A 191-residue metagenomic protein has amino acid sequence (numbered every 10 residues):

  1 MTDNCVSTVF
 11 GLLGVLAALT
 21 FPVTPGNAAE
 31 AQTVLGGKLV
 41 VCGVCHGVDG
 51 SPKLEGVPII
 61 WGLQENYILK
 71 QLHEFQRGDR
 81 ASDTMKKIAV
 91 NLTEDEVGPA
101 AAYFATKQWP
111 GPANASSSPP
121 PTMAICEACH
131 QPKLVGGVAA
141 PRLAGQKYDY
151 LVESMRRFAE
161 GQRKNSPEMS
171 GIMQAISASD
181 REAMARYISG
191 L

Functional and structural regions predicted by a protein language model:
M1-L13: Bacterial N-terminal signal peptides that target proteins for export
F10-P22: Bacterial N-terminal signal peptides
P22-L39, V48-G56, E96-M123, P141: Electrostatic cytochrome c docking/interface patches
L35, G50-D79, K86-N91, E127 (+1 more regions): Gly/Gly-Pro-rich "capping" loops immediately C-terminal to redox-active cysteine motifs in periplasmic/lumenal
C42-D49, A100, M123-K133, M184: The canonical Cys-X-X-Cys-His
S51-P52, P58, A81, T106-S117 (+4 more regions): Inter-heme linker and motif-flanking segments adjacent to c-type heme-binding CXXCH motifs in c-type cytochromes
Y67, T84-K87, P99, P121 (+4 more regions): Extracytoplasmic/secreted proteins, especially bacterial periplasmic and envelope-associated proteins
V90-P112, D149, Q174-L191: C-terminal capping alpha-helices of c-type cytochrome domains
